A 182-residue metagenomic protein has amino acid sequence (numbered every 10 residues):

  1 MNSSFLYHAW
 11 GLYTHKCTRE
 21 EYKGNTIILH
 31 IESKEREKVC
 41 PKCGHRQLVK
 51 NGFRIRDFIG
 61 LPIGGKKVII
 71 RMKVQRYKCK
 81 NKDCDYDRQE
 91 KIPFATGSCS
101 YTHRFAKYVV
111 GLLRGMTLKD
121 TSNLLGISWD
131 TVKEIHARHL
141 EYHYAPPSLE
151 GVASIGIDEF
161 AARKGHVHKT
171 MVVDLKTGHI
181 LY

Functional and structural regions predicted by a protein language model:
M1-Y86, E90-I92: Short, conserved DNA-binding cores of transcription-related domains
R19, K78, L112, K176-T177: Secondary-structure boundary/capping micro-motif
L29, C40-C43, C79, V109 (+4 more regions): Mobile genetic element proteins and their domesticated derivatives, centered on retroelements and DNA transposons
H45, G126, A137, E141: Residue-level detection of the helix-turn-helix DNA-binding "recognition helix"
D85-F105: Short, Lys/Arg-enriched anionic-surface-contact patches
Y101-M116: Short, amphipathic alpha-helical "recognition" segments used to contact nucleic acids or chromatin
L113, K119-E134: Short, basic interhelical loop/turn and adjoining N-cap of the next helix at nucleic-acid- or acidic-partner-contacting
K133-Y182: RNase H-like nuclease fold core
